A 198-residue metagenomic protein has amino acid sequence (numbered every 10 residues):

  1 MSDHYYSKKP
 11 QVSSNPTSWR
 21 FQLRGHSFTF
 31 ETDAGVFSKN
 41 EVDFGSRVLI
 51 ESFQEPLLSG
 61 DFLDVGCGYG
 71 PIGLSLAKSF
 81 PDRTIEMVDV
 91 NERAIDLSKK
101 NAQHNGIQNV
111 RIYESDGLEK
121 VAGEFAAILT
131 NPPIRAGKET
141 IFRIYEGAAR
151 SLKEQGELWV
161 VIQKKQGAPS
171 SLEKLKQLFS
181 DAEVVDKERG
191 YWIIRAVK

Functional and structural regions predicted by a protein language model:
M1-R24, A34-G35: N-terminal auxiliary segments of SAM/dcSAM-dependent transferases
D33-E51: Conserved SAM-binding loop and adjacent beta-strand
G45-T130: Conserved SAM/SAH cofactor-binding pocket of Class I
D89-E92, T140, Q163: Short beta->alpha hinge that forms the Motif I/post-I loop of the SAM-binding pocket
F142-E154: A short glycine-rich, Lys/Arg-flanked "PGG" loop and its adjoining helix->strand segment in the class I
Q155-I162: Conserved beta-strand signature within the Rossmann-like core of class I S-adenosyl-L-methionine
Q163-L178: Conserved class I S-adenosyl-L-methionine
K187-K198: Core SAM-dependent methyltransferase catalytic element
